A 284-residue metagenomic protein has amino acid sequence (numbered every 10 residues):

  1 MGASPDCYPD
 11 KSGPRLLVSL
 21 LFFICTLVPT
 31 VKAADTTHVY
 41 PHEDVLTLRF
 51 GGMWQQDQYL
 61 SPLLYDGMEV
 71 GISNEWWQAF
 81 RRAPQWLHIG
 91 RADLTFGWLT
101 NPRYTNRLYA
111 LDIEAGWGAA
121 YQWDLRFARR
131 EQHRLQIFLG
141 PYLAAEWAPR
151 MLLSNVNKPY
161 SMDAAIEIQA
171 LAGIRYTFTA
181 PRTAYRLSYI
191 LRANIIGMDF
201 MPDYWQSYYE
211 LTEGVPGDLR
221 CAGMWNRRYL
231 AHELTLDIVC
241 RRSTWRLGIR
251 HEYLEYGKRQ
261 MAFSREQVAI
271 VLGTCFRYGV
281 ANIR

Functional and structural regions predicted by a protein language model:
A33-I89, D93, G97: Short glycine/proline- and aromatic-enriched beta-strand/turn motifs that initiate or cap beta-hairpins
D35-H42, A79-I89, D124-I137, T179-L187 (+2 more regions): Short loop/turn motifs that connect adjacent beta-strands in outer-membrane beta-barrel proteins
H42, L64-I72, W86, R107-A115 (+4 more regions): Residues that define the transmembrane beta-barrel architecture of outer-membrane proteins
F50-Q56, L94-T100, W123, L143-M151 (+5 more regions): Transmembrane beta-strands of outer-membrane beta-barrel pores
Q56-L64, L99-Y109, N155-S161, G217-A222 (+1 more regions): Extracellular loop and loop/strand-boundary signature of outer-membrane beta-barrel proteins
V70-R82, A115-F127, I168-Y176, A193 (+2 more regions): Residues on the lipid-exposed face of transmembrane beta-strands in outer-membrane beta-barrel proteins
N157-R242: Outer-membrane beta-barrel transmembrane domain signature
E266-R284: Outer-membrane beta-barrel "beta-signal"
